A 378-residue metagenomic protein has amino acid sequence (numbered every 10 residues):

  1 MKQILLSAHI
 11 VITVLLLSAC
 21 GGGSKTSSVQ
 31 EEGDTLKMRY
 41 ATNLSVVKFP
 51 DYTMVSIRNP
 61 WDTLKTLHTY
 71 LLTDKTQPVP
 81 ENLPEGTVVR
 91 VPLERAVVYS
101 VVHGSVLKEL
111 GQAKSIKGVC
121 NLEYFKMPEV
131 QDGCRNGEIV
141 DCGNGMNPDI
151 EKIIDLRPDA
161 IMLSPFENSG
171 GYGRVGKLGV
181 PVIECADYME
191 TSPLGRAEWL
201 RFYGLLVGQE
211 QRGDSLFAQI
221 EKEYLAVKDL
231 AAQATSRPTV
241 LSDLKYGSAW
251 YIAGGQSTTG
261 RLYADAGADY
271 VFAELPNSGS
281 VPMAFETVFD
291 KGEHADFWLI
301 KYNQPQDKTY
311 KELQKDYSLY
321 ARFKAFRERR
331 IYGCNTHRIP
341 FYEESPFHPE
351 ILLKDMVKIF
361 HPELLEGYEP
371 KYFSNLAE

Functional and structural regions predicted by a protein language model:
M1-S28, M356: Bacterial Sec-dependent N-terminal signal peptides
C20-G104, R212-L241, R327, P340 (+2 more regions): Bacterial Sec-exported substrate-binding components of ABC uptake systems
G21, L122-L194, E198-R201, L205-F347 (+1 more regions): Binding-cleft/active-site segments that stabilize strongly anionic ligands or cofactors
W61-I154, L163-P165: A short, structured surface patch at a secondary-structure boundary
G104, K114-S115, Q211, Y270 (+2 more regions): Secondary-structure boundary/capping signal
K108-G111, G204, F289, V357: N-terminal cationic-hydrophobic initiation segments that often serve targeting/anchoring roles
P349-V357: Short, amphipathic alpha-helical "lid/cap" segments that border enzyme active or binding sites
